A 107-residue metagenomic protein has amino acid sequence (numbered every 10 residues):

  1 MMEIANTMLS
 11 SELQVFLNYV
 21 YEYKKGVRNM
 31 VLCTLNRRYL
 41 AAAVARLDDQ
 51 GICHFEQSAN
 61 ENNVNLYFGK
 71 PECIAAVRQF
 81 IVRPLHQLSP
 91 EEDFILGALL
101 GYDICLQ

Functional and structural regions predicted by a protein language model:
M1-Q107: Domain-length accessory/inserted modules outside core catalytic folds
